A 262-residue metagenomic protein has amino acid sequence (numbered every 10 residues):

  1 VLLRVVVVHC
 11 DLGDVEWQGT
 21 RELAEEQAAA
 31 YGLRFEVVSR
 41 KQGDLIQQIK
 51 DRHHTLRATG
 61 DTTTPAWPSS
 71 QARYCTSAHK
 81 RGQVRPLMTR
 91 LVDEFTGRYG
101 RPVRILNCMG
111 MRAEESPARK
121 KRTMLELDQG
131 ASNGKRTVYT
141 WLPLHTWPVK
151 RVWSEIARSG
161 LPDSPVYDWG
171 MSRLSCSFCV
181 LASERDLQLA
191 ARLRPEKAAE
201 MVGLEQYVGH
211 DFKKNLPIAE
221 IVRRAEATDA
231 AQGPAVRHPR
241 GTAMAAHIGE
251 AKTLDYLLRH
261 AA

Functional and structural regions predicted by a protein language model:
V1-A262: Nucleotide-activated chemistry modules centered on ATP-dependent adenylation/adenylyltransferase
